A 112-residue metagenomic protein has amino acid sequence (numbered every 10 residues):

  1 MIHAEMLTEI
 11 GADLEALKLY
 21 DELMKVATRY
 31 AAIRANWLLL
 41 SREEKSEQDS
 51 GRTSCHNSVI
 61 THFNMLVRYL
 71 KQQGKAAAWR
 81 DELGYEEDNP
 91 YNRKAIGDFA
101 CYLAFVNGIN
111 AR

Functional and structural regions predicted by a protein language model:
I2-A27: Short, charge/polar-rich alpha-helical segments
L17, L23-V26, Y30, W37 (+2 more regions): Heptad-repeat amphipathic alpha-helical coiled-coil interaction surface used for oligomerization/assembly
A35-F99: Acidic, low-complexity, intrinsically disordered interaction modules
I109-R112: Short acidic DE-rich linear segments
